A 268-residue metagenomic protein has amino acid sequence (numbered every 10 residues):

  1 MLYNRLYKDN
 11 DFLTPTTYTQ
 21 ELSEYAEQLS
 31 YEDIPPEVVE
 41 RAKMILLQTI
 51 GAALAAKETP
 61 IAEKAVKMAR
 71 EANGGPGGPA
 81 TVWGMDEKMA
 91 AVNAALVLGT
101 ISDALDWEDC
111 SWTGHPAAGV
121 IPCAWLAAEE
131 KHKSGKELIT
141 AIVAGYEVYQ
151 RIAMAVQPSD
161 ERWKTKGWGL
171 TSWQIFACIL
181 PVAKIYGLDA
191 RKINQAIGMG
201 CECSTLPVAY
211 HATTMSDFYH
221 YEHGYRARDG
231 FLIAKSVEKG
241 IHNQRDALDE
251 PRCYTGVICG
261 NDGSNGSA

Functional and structural regions predicted by a protein language model:
L2-S267: N-terminal core-entry segment
